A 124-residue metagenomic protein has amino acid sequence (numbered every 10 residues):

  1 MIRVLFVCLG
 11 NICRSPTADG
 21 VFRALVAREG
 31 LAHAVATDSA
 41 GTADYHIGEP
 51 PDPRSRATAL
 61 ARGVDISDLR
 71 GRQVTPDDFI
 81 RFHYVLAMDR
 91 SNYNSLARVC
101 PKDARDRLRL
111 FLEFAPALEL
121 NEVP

Functional and structural regions predicted by a protein language model:
M1-R81: Conserved active-site segments centered on acidic
S15, D89-R90: Helix N-cap/beta->alpha junction signal
Y84, R90-P124: Phosphate-binding/catalytic loops
